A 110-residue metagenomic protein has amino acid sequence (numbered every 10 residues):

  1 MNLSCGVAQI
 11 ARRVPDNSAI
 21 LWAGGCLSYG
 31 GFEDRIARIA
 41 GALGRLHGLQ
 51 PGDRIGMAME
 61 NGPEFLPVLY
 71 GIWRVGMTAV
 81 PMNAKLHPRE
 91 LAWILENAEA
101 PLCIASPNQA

Functional and structural regions predicted by a protein language model:
L3: Conserved donor sugar-nucleotide recognition element shared by glycan-biosynthetic enzymes
A8, D16-G62, L66-Y70, H87-A92 (+1 more regions): Conserved AMP-binding/adenylate-forming core of the ANL superfamily
R45, R74-A110: Structural core segment of the AMP-binding/adenylate-forming
